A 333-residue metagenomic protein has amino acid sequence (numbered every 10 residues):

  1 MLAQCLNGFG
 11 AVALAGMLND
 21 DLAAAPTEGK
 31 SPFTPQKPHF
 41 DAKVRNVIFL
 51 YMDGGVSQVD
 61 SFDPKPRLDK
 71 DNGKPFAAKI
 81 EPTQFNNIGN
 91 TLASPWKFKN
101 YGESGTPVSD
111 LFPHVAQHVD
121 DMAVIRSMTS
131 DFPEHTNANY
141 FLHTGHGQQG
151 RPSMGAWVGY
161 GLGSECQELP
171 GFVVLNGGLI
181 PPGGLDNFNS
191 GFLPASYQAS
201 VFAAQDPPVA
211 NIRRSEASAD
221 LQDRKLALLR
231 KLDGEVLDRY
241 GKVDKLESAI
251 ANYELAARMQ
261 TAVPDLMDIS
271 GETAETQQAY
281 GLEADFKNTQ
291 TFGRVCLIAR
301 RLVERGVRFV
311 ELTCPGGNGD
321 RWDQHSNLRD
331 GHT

Functional and structural regions predicted by a protein language model:
M1-T333: Ligand-binding pockets and gating/stacking loops
